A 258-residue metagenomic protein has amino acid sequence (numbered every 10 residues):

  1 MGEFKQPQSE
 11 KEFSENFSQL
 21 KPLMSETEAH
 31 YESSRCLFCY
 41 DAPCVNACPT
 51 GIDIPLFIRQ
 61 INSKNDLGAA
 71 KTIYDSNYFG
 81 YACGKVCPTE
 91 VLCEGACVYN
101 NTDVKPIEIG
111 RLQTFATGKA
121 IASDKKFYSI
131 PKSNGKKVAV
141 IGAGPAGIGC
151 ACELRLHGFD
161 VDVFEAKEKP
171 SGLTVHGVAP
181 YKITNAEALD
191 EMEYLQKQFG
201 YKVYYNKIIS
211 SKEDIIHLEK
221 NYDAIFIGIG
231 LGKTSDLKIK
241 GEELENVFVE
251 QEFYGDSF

Functional and structural regions predicted by a protein language model:
M1-K137, N185, D190, I225-Y254: Ferredoxin-type iron-sulfur electron-transfer modules and their immediate structural context
A70-N77, L112, T174-D223: N-terminal Rossmann-like dinucleotide/flavin-binding domain of flavoprotein oxidoreductases that bind FAD/FMN
Y78, G144-P145, K169: Residue-level detector of alpha-helix initiation sites
K137-D162: N-terminal Rossmann-like FAD-binding beta1-loop-alpha1 element of flavoenzymes
C150, L173, D214-I215, D236-K238: Short glycine-/acidic-enriched loop or helix-start segments at secondary-structure transitions that form or flank
F159-V175: Glycine-rich FAD pyrophosphate-binding loop
D162, K202-Y204, F248: General small-molecule cofactor/ligand-binding pocket signal
D256-F258: Domain-scale recognition of functional cores that engage charged ligands
